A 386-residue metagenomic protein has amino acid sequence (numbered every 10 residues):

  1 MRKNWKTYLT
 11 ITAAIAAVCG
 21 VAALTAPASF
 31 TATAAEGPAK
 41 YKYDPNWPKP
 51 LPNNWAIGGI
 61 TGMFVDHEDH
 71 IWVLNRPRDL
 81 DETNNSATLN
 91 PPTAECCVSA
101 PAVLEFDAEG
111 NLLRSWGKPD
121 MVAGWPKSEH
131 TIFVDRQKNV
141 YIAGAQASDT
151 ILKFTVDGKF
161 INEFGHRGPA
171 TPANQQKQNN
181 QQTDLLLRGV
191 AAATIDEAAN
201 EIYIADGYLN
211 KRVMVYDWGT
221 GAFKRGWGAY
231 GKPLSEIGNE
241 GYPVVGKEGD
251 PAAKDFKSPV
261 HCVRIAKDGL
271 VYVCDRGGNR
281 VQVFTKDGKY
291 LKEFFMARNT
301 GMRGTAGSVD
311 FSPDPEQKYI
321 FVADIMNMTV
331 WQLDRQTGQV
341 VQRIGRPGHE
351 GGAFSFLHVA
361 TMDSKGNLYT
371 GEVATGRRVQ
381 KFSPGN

Functional and structural regions predicted by a protein language model:
R2-I15: Bacterial N-terminal signal peptides that target proteins for export
Y8-T10, G20-N386: Eukaryotic scaffold repeat domains enriched in small/polar residues
